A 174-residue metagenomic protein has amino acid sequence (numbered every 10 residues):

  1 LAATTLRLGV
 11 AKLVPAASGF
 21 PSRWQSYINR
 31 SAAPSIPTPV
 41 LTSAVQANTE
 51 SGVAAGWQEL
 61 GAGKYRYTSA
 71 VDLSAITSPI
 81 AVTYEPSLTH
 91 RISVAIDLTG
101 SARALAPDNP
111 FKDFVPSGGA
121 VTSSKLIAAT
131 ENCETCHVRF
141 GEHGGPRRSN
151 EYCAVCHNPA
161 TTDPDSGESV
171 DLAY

Functional and structural regions predicted by a protein language model:
L1-Y174: Extended surface/linker regions that mediate inter-domain or inter-protein docking in multi-component redox
